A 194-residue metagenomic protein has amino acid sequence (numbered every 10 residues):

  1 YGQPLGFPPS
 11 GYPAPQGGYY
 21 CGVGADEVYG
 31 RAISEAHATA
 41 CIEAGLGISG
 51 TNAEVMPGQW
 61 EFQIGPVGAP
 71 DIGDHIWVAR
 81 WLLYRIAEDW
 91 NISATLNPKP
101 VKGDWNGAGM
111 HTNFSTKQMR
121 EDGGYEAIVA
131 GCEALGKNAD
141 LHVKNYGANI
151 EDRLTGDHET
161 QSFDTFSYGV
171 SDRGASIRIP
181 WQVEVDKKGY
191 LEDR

Functional and structural regions predicted by a protein language model:
Y1-R194: Glycine-rich, acidic/polar active-site loops that bind/position phosphate-bearing ligands
